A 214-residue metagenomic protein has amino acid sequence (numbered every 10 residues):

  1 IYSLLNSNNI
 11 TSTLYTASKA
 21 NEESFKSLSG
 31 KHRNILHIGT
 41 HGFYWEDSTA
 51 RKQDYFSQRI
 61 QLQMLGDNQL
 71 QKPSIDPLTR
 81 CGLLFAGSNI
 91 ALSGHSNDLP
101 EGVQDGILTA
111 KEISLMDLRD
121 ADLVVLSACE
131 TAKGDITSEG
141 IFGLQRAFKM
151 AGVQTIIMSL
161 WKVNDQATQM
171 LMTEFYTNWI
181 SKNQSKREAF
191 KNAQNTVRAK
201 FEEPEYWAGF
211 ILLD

Functional and structural regions predicted by a protein language model:
I1-D214: Catalytic cores of enzymes
